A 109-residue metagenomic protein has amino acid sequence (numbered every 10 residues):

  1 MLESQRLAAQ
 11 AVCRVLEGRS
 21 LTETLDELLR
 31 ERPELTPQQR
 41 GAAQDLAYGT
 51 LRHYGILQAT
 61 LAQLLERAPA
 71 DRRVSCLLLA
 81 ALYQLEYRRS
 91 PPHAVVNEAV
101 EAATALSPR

Functional and structural regions predicted by a protein language model:
M1-R109: Class I Rossmann-like S-adenosyl-L-methionine
